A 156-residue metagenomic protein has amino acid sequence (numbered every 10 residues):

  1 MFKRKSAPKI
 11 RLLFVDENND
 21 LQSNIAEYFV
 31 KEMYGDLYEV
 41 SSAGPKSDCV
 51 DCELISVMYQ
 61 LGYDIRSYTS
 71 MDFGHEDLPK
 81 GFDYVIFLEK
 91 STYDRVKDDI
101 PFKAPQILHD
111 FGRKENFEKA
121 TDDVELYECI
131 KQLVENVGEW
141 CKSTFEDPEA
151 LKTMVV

Functional and structural regions predicted by a protein language model:
M1-L78: Conserved active-site segments centered on acidic
N24-A26, C52, Y93-D99, E118: Short glycine-/acidic-enriched loop or helix-start segments at secondary-structure transitions that form or flank
S42, F87, I107-D110: Structural signal for conserved beta-strand scaffold positions within catalytic alpha/beta enzyme cores
S47-C49, T92, G112-E115: Residue-level detector of flexible, active-site-proximal loop/helix-junction positions within diverse enzyme catalytic
L78-P101: Mid-chain, well-packed structural core segment of small domains
V96-V156: Phosphate-binding/catalytic loops
